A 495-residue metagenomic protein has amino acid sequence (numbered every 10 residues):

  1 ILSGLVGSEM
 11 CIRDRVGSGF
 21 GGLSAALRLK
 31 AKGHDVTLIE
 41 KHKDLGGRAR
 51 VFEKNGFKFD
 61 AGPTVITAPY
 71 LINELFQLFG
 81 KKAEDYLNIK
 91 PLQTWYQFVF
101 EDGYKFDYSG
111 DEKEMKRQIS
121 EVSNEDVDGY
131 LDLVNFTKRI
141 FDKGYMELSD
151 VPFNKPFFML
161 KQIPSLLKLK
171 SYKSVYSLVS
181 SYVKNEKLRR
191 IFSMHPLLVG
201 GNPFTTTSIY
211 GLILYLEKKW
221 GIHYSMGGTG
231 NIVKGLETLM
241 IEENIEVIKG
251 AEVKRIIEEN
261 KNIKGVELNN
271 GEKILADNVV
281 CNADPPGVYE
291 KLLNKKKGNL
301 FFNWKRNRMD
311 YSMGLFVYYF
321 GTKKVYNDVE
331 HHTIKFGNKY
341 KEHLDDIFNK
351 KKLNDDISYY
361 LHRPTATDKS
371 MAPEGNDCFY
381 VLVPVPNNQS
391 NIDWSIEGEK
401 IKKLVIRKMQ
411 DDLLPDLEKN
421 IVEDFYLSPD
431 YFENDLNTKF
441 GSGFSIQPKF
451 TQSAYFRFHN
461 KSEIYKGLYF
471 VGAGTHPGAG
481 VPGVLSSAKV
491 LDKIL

Functional and structural regions predicted by a protein language model:
I1-I12: Single conserved hydrophobic/aromatic residue that forms the stacking wall/gate of nucleotide- or nucleobase-binding
R13-R139: N-terminal glycine-rich phosphate/pyrophosphate-binding loop and immediately adjacent elements
P63, A473-L495: A conserved FAD-binding loop/helix module that cradles the flavin
E101-T205: Rossmann-like flavin
N185-V199, N354-H362, P415-P477: A glycine-rich dinucleotide-binding beta-alpha-beta segment and adjacent secondary-structure elements that constitute
L212-I263: Helical element adjacent to the flavin cofactor pocket in flavoenzyme catalytic cores
K254-P373: Mid-domain catalytic core of redox enzymes that form a hydrophobic substrate pocket/lid adjacent to a catalytic redox
K323-E433: C-terminal segments that line or cap access tunnels to active or ligand-binding sites in enzymes and enzyme-associated
